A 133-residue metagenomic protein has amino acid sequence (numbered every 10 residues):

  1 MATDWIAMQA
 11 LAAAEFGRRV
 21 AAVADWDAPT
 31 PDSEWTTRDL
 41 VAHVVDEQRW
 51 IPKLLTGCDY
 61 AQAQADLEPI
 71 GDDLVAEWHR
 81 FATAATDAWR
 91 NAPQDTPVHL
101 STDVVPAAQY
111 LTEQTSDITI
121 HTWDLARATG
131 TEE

Functional and structural regions predicted by a protein language model:
M1-E133: Aromatic-glycine hotspot motif
